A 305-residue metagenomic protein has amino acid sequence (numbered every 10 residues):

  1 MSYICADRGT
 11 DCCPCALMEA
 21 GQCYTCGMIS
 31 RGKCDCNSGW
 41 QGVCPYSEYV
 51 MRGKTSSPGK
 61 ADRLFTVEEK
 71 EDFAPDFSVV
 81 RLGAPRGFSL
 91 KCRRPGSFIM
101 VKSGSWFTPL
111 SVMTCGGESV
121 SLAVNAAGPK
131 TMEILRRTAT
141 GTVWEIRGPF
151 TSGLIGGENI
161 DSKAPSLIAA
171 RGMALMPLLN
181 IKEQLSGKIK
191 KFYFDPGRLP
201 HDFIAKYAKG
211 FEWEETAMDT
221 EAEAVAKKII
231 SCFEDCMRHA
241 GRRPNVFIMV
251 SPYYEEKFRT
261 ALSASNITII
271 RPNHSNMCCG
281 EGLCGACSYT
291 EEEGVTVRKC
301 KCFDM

Functional and structural regions predicted by a protein language model:
M1-G9: Intrinsically disordered, low-structural-confidence terminal and linker regions
T10-L17, G21-G42, H274-D304: Local cysteine-cluster metal-coordination motifs and their immediate loop/turn environment, predominantly Fe-S cluster
R31-G59: Long amphipathic alpha-helical scaffold segments
M51-V143: Ferredoxin-reductase
C92, C115, C232, C236 (+2 more regions): Generic recognition of cysteine residues
K130-M132, E256, V295-V297: Short, surface-exposed beta-strand/loop "edge" segments at domain boundaries and coil↔beta transitions
E133-C278: FNR/FR-type flavoprotein reductase catalytic core
